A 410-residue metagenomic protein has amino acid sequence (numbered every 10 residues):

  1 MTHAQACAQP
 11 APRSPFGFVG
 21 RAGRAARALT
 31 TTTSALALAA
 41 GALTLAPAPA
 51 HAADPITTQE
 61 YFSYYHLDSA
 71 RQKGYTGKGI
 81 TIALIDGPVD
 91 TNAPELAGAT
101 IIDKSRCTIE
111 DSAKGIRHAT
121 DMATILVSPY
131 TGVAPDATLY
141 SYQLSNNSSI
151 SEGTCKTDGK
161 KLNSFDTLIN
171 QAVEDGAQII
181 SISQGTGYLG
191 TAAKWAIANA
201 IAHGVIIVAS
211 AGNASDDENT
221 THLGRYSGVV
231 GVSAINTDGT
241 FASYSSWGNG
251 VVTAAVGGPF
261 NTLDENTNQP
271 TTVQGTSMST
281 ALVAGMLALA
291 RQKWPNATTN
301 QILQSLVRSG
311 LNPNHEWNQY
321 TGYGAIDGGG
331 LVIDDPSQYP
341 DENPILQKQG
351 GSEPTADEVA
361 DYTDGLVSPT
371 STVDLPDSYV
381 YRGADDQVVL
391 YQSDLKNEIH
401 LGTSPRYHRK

Functional and structural regions predicted by a protein language model:
M1-A53, K410: Secretory targeting and sorting signals
P55-I82, R106-D111, D327: N-terminal domain-start motif of subtilase-like serine proteases
L67, Q72, S210-V229, S233-G250 (+2 more regions): Active-site-adjacent substrate-recognition loops and nearby beta-strands within hydrolase catalytic domains
R71-I82, P88-I102, E110-G159, S227 (+3 more regions): Subtilisin-like serine protease catalytic core
T81-I85, T138-Q143, V173, Q178-S183 (+3 more regions): Structural recognition of the beta-strand scaffold that forms the well-ordered cores of secreted hydrolase catalytic
L144, G257-I326: Hydrolase catalytic cores
S148-G224, T271-Q274, M278: Substrate-binding/access-modulating region of protease and related hydrolase catalytic domains
W294-R409: C-terminal subdomain of the subtilisin-like protease fold in secreted/lumenal serine endopeptidases
